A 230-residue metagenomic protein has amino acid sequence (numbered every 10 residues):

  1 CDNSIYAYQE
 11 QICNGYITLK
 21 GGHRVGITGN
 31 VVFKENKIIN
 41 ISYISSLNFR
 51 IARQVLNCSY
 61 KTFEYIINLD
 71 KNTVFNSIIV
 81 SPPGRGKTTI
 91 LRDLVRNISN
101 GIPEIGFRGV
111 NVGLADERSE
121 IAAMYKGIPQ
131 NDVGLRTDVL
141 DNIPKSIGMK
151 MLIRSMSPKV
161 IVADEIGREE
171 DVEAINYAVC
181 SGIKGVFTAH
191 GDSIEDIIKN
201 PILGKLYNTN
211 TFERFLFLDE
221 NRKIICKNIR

Functional and structural regions predicted by a protein language model:
I5-T73: P-loop NTP-binding catalytic core
K20, K34-Y43, R214-R230: Conserved P-loop NTPase
R24, V32-F33, Q54-L56, R85 (+7 more regions): Conserved nucleotide-binding/hydrolysis micro-motifs of P-loop NTPases
D70-N72, P82-P83, N100-F107, P129-D132 (+3 more regions): Conserved catalytic network of the ASCE P-loop NTPase/AAA+ motor domain
T73-R96, N100: Glycine-rich phosphate-binding P-loop
S99-G148: P-loop NTPase switch/communication element
A122-I128, K150-L152, E173-A174, I198-K199: Short, well-ordered secondary-structure micro-motifs
M156-F215, E220: Conserved P-loop NTPase nucleotide-binding/switch module
